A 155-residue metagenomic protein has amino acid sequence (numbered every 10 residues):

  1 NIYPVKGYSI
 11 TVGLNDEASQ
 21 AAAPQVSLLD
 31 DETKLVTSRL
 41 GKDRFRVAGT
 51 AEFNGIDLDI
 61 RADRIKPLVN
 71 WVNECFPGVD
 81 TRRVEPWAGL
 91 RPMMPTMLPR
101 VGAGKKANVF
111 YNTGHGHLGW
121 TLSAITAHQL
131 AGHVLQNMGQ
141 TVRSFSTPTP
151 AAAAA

Functional and structural regions predicted by a protein language model:
N1-A107: Active-site substrate-recognition segment that forms the wall of the catalytic cavity or substrate channel
L14, L98-A155: C-terminal lid/capping helical subdomain adjacent to the catalytic/cofactor pocket in oxidative enzymes
